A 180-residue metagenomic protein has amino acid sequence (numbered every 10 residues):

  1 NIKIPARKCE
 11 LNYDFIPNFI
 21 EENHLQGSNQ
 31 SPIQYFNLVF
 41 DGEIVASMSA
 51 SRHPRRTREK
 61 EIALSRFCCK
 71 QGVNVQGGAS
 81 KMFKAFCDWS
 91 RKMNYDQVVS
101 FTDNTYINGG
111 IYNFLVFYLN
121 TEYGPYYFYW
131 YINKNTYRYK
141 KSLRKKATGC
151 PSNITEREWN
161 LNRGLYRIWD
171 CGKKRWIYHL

Functional and structural regions predicted by a protein language model:
I2-M93, Q97-P125, W130-T136, G164-C171 (+1 more regions): A conserved beta-strand-loop-helix scaffold within acyl/acetyltransferase catalytic domains
Y129-W130, K134-L165: Mixed-charge, low-complexity intrinsically disordered segments
